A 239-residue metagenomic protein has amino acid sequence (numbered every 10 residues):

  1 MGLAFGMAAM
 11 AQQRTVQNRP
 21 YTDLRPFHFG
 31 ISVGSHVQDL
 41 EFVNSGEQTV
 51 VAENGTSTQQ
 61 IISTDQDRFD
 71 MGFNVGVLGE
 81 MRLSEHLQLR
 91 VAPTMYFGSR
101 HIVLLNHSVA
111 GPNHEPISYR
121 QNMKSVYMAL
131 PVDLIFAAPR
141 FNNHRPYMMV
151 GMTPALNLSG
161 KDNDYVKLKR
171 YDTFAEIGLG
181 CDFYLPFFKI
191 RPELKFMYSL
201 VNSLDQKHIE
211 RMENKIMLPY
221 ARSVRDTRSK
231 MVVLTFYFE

Functional and structural regions predicted by a protein language model:
A11-G72, M231, Y237-E239: Short glycine/proline- and aromatic-enriched beta-strand/turn motifs that initiate or cap beta-hairpins
L24, S84-H86, P139-N143, Y184-F188 (+1 more regions): Outer-membrane beta-barrel channels and translocator barrels
R25-F29, F69-F73, K124-L130, H144 (+2 more regions): Residues that define the transmembrane beta-barrel architecture of outer-membrane proteins
H28-S32, Q88-R90, R145-M149, K189-E193 (+1 more regions): Residue-level detector of the transmembrane beta-barrel scaffold of outer-membrane proteins
I31-S35, F73-M81, P93-M95, M128-A138 (+5 more regions): Residues on the lipid-exposed face of transmembrane beta-strands in outer-membrane beta-barrel proteins
H36-L40, Y96-R100, T153-S159, M197-S203: Structural signature of outer-membrane beta-barrel domains
V43-Q66, S99-M123, L158-L168, L204-V224: Flexible, solvent-exposed loop segments that connect beta-strands
R170, F183-E239: Predominantly the C-terminal beta-signal and adjacent terminal strand-loop region of outer-membrane beta-barrel
